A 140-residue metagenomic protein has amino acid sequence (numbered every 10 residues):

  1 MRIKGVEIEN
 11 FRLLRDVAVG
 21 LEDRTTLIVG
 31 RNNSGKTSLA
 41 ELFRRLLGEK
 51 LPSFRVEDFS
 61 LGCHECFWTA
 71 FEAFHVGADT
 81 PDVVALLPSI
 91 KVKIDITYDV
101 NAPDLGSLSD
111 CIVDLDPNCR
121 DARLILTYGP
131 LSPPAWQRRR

Functional and structural regions predicted by a protein language model:
M1-G48, V56-W68: Pre-Walker A-like glycine/lysine-rich segment at the N-terminus of P-loop NTPase domains
G5-E7, A18, K91-D95, R123-T127: Beta-strand secondary-structure signal
R15, I28, P103-L105, A135: Intrinsically disordered, low-complexity acidic/polar segments
D23, I96-A102, Y128-S132: Beta-strand elements of well-folded, non-transmembrane domains
A40, I112, L124-Y128: Long, contiguous hydrophobic alpha-helical segments, chiefly transmembrane helices and signal peptides
E41-N118: Conserved P-loop NTP-binding catalytic core
R120, Y128-R140: Charged regulatory segments coupled to nucleotide-binding catalytic modules in large multidomain enzymes
